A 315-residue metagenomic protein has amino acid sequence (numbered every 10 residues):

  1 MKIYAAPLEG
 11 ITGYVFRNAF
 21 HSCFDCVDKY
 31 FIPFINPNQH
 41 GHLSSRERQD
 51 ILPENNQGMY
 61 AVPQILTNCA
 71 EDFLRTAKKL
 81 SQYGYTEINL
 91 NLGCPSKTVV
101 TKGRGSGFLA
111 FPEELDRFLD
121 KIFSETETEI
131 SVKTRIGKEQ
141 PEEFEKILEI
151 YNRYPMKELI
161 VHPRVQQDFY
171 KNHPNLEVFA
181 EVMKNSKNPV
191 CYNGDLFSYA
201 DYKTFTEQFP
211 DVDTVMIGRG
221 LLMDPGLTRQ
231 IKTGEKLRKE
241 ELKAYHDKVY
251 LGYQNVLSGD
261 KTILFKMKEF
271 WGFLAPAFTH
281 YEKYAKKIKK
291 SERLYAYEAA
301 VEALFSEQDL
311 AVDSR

Functional and structural regions predicted by a protein language model:
M1-R315: Flavin-dependent oxidoreductase catalytic cores
